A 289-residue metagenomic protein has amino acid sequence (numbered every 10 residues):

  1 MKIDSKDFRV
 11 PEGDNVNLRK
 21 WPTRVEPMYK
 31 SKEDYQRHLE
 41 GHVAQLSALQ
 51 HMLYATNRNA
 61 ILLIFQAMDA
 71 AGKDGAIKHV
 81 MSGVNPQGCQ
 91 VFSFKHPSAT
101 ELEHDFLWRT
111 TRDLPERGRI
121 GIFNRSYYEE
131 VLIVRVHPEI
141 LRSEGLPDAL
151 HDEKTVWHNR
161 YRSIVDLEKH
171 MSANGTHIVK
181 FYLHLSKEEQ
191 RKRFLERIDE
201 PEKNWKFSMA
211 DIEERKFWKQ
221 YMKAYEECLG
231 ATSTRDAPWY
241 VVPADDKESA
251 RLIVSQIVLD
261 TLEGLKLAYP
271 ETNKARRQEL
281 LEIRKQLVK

Functional and structural regions predicted by a protein language model:
M1-K289: Flexible, compositionally biased loop and terminal segments
